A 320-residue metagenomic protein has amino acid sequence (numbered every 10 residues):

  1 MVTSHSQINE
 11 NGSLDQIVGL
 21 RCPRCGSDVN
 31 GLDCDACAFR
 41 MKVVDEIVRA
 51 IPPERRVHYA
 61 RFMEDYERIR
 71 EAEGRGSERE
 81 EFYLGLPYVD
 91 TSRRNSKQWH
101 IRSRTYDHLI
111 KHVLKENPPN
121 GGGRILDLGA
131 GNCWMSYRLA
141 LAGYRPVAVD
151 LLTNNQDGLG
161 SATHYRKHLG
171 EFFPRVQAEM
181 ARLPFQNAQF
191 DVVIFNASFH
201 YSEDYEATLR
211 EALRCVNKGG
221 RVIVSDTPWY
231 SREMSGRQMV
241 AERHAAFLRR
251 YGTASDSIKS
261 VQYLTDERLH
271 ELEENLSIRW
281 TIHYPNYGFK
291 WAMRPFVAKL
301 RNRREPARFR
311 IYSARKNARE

Functional and structural regions predicted by a protein language model:
V2-S77: N-terminal auxiliary segments of SAM/dcSAM-dependent transferases
D45, R49-P119, R138: Conserved class I S-adenosyl-L-methionine
L126, N132-R182: Class I SAM-dependent methyltransferase SAM/SAH-binding core
A181-V193: A short acidic, Gly/Pro-enriched loop at the edge of an enzyme's catalytic core that lines a small-molecule cofactor
V192-D204: A short SAM/SAH-binding and catalytic strip from SAM-dependent methyltransferases
E206-R221: A short glycine-rich, Lys/Arg-flanked "PGG" loop and its adjoining helix->strand segment in the class I
I223-F247: Conserved class I S-adenosyl-L-methionine
I258-W280: Short alpha-helix
